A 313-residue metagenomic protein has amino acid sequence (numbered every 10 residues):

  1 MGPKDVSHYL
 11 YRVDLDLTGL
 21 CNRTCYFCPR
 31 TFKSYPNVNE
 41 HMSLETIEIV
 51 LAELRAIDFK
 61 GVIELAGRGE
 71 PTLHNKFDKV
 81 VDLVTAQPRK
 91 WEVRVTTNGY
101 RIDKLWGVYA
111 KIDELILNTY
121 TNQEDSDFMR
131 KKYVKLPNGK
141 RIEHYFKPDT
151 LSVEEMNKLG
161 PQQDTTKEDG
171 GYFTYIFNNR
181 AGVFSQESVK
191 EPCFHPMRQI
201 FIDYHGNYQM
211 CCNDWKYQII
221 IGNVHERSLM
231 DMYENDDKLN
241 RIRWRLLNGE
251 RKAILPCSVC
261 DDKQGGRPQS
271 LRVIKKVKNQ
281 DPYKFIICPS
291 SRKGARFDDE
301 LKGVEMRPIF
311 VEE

Functional and structural regions predicted by a protein language model:
M1-E114, R267-E313: Conserved alpha-helical substructure of the radical SAM core
L20, T24, P192, P256: The −1 position to Zn-ligating cysteines in a subset of zinc-ribbon hairpins
I102-L105, Q123-K131, L151-M156: Short, charged/polar "capping" segments at the starts of alpha-helices and the immediately preceding loops
L105-E124, P161-D164: Structural recognition of alpha->loop->beta junctions
K135-Q186, N213-Q264: C-terminal accessory region of radical SAM enzymes
F194-P196: Short, small/polar residue-rich loop motifs at catalytic or cofactor-binding pockets
I202-D203: Short, acidic, Ser/Thr-enriched surface-loop or helix-capping motifs
